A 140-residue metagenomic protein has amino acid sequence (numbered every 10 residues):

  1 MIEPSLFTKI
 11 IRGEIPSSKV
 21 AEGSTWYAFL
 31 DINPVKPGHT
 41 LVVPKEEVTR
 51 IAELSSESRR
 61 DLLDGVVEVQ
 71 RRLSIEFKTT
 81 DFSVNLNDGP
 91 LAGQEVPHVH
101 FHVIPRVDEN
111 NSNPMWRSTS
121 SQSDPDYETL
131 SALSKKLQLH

Functional and structural regions predicted by a protein language model:
M1-H140: HIT superfamily nucleotide-processing domains
